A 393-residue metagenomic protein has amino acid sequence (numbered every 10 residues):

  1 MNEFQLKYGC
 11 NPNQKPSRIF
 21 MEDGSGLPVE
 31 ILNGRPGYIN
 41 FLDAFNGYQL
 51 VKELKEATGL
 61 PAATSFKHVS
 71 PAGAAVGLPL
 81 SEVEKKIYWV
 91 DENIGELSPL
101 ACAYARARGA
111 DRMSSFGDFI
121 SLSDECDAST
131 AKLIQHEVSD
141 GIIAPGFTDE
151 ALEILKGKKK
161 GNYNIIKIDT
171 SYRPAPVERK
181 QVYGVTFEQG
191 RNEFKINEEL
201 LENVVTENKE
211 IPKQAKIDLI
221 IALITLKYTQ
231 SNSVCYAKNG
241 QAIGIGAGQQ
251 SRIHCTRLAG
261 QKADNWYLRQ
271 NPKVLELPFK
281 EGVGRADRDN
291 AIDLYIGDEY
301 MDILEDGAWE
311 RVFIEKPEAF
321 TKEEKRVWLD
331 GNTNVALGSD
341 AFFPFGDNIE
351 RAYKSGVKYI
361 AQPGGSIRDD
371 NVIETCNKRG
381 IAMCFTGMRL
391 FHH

Functional and structural regions predicted by a protein language model:
M1-L200, A215-S233: Active-site loops and adjacent core secondary-structure elements that bind or stabilize anionic groups
D23-R35, A110-F116, G190-K209, D287-W309 (+2 more regions): Gly-rich Lys/Arg/Thr-decorated short loops/hinges at beta-loop-alpha junctions or inter-strand turns that position
E53, Y228, N265-R269, K354 (+1 more regions): Conserved helix-loop functional segments at active or binding sites
A57-S65, I165-I168, S231-K238, L268-F279 (+1 more regions): Flexible, glycine/charged-enriched surface loops at secondary-structure junctions
P61-A62, K67-A72, V76-L78, S233 (+4 more regions): Glycine-rich phosphate/pyrophosphate-binding loops and their adjacent beta-strand/loop elements at enzyme active sites
S70, C126, N239-Q241, F343 (+1 more regions): Active-site-proximal loop/turn and secondary-structure-junction residues that shape catalytic pockets, frequently
A72-R112, I243-F342: Glycine- and Gly-Pro-enriched alpha-helical subdomains that act as flexible, kink-prone "lid/hinge" or packing modules
D118, L122-S123, H136-I166, S171-R173 (+5 more regions): C-terminal binding/interaction regions
